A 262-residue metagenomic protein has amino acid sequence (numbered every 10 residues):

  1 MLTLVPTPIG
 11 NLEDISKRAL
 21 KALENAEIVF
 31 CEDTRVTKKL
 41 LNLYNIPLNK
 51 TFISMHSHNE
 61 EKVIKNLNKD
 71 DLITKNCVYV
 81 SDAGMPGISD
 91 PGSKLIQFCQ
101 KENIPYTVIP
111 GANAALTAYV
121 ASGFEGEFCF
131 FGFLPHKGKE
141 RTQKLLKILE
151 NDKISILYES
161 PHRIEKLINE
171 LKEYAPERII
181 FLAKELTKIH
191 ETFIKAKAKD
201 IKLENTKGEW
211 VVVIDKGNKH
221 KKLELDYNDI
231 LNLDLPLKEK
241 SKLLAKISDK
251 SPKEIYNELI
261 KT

Functional and structural regions predicted by a protein language model:
M1-S57: Glycine-rich, flexible N-terminal cofactor/catalytic loop recognition
L2, T51, N76, I154 (+1 more regions): A contiguous loop/helix-start segment that scaffolds small-molecule binding in enzyme catalytic cores
L23-V29, N103-Y106, I154-S155: Short active-site oxyanion
E32, M55, V80, T107-I109 (+1 more regions): Structural motif
R35-T37, A114, R163: Alpha-helix capping/helix-boundary segments
S54-E61, L134-K137: Conserved helicase motor
I64-T117: Glycine/small-residue-rich loop that forms an oxyanion/phosphate-binding "nest" at active or ligand-binding sites
K94-N151: Class I SAM-dependent methyltransferase SAM-binding "motif I" and its flanking Rossmann-like core
